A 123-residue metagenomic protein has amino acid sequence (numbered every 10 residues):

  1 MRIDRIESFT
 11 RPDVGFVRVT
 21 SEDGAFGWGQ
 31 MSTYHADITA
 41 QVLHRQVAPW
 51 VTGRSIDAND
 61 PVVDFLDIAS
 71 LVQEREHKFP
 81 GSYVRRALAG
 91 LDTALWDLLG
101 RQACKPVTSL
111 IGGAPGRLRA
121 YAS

Functional and structural regions predicted by a protein language model:
M1-W28, S32: Structured beta-strand/loop patches that form or line metal/cofactor-binding pockets in enzymes
I6-E7, S109-I111: A generic local secondary-structure boundary/capping motif
E22-Q102: Metal- or metallocofactor-binding catalytic centers and their adjacent structured scaffolds across diverse enzyme
D64, L110-R117: Flexible hinge/switch segments at interdomain interfaces of large molecular machines
G81, R117-S123: Active-site mouth loops of central-metabolism enzymes
